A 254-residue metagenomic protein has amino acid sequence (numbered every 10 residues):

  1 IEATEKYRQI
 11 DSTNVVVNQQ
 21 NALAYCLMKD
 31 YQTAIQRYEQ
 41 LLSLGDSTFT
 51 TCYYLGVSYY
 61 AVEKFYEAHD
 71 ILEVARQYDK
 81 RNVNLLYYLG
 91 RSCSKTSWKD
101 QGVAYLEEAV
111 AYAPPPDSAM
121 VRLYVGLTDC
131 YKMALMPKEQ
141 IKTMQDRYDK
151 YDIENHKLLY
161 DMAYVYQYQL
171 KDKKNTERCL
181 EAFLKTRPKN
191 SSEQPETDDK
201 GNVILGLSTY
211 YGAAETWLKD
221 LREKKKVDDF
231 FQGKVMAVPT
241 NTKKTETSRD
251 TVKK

Functional and structural regions predicted by a protein language model:
I1, Y31, F65, K99 (+2 more regions): TPR-repeat structural position
I1-A3, A34, A68, G102 (+2 more regions): Single-residue signature of alpha-solenoid repeat helices
K6-Y7, Q40-L41, V74-A75, E108-A109 (+3 more regions): Canonical positions in the second alpha-helix
I10, L44-G45, Y78, Y112-P116 (+2 more regions): Structural marker of alpha-solenoid helical repeat scaffolds
V15-V16, S47-T50, V83-N84, D117-V121 (+3 more regions): Helix-start (N-cap) detector for alpha-helical repeat units in TPR-like alpha-solenoids, especially tetratricopeptide
Q20-L23, Y54, A61, Y88 (+4 more regions): Canonical tetratricopeptide repeat
L27-M28, A61-V62, K95-T96, D129 (+4 more regions): Register position in tetratricopeptide repeats
R122, K174-K254: Terminal, low-structured helical/coil segments at or just beyond the last alpha-helical repeat
